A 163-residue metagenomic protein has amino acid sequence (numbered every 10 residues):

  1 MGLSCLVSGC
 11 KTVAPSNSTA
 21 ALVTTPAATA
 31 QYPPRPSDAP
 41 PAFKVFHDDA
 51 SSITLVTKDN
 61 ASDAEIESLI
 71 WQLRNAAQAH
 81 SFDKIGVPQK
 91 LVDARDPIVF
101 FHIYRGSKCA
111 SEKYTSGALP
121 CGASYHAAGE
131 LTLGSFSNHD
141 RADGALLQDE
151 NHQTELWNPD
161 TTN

Functional and structural regions predicted by a protein language model:
M1-G2: Sec-dependent N-terminal signal peptides
L6-G9: C-terminal motif of bacterial Sec signal peptides marking the signal peptidase cleavage site
K11-V13: Bacterial signal peptide processing site
V23-D49: Compositionally biased P/S/T/G-rich terminal and signal peptide-adjacent segments that lie outside catalytic cores
V45-A61: Acidic/histidine-rich, surface-exposed loop or edge segments in extracytoplasmic proteins
V56-H126: Mature extracytoplasmic domains of secretory-pathway proteins
S124-N163: C-terminal partner/receptor-binding element of secreted or periplasmic proteins
